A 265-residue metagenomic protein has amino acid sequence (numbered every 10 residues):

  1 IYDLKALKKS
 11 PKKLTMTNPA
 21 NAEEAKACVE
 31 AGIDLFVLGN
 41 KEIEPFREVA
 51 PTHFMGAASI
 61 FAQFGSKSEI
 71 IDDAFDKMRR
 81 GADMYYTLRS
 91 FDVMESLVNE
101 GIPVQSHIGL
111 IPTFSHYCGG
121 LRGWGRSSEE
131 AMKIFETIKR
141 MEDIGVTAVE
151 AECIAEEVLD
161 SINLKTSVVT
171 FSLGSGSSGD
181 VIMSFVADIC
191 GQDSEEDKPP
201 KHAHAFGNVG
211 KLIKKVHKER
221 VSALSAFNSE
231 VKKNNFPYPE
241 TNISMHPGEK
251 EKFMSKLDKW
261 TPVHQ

Functional and structural regions predicted by a protein language model:
I1-Q265: Alpha/beta enzyme core
